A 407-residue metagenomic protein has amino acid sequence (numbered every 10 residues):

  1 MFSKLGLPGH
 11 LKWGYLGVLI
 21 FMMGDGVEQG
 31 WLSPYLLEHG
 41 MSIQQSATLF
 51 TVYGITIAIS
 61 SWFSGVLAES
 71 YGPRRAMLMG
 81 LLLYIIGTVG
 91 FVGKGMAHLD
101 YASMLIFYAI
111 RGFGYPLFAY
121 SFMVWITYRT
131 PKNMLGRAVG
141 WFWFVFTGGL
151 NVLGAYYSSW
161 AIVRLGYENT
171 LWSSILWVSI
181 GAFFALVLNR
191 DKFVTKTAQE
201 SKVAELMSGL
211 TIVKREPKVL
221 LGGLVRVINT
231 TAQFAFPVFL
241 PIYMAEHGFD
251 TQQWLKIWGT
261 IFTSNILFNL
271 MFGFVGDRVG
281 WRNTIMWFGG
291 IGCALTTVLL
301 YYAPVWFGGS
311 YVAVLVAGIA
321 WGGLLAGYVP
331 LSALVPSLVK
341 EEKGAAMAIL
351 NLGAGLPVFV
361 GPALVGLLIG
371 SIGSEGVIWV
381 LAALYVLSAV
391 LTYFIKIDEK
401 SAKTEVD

Functional and structural regions predicted by a protein language model:
M1-P8, R190-G223, D407: Juxtamembrane intracellular "pre-TM" segments in multi-pass secondary transporters
L5-G54, L220-V225, N229-H247: Helix-loop boundary and gating motifs at the non-cytosolic
S61-G72, I162, N269-W281, I369: Helix-to-loop junctions at the C-terminal end of transmembrane segments in multipass secondary transporters
S70-L81, R278-I291: Cytoplasmic membrane-interface "Motif A"-like loop-to-helix N-cap segments of 12-TM Major Facilitator Superfamily
L82-H98, I291-F307: C-terminal ends and interior cores of transmembrane alpha-helices in multi-pass membrane transporters/permeases
F107-F146: Cytoplasmic helix-loop-helix junction between adjacent transmembrane helices in 12-TM secondary transporters
L117-T130, L325-V339: Intracellular juxtamembrane helix-capping segments at the cytosolic ends of symmetry-related transmembrane helices
E342-I372: A late C-terminal transmembrane helix in Major Facilitator Superfamily
